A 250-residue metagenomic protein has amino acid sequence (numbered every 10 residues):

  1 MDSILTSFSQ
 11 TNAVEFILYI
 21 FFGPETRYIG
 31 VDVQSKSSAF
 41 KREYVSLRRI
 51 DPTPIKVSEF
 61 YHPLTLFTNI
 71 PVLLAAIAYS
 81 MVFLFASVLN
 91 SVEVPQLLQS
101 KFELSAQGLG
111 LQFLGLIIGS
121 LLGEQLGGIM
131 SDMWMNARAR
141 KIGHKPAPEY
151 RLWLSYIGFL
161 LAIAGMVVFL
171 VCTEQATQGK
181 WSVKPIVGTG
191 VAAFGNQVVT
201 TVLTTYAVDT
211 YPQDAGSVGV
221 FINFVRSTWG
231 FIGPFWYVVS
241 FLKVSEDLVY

Functional and structural regions predicted by a protein language model:
D2-F16, I70-Q112: Long, highly hydrophobic alpha-helical transmembrane signal-anchor segments
D2-L73, I129-G143, A147: Central mid-sequence intracellular linker of multi-pass
Q34-K36, S80, L116: Alpha-helix boundary/capping residues
Y44-R48, S58-L64, I77-M81, Y150-L152 (+2 more regions): Short interface patches used for recognition in eukaryotic signaling and trafficking proteins
D51-I55, L89, L121, V198: Residue-level detector of secondary-structure boundary/capping sites
V57-F60, S91, L161: A structural signal for well-ordered alpha-helical scaffolds and beta->alpha junctions
T68, V72-A76, Q178-V183: Primarily residues marking transmembrane-helix entry/exit sites
F83-L84, P95-P148, L152-Y250: C-terminal transmembrane bundle
